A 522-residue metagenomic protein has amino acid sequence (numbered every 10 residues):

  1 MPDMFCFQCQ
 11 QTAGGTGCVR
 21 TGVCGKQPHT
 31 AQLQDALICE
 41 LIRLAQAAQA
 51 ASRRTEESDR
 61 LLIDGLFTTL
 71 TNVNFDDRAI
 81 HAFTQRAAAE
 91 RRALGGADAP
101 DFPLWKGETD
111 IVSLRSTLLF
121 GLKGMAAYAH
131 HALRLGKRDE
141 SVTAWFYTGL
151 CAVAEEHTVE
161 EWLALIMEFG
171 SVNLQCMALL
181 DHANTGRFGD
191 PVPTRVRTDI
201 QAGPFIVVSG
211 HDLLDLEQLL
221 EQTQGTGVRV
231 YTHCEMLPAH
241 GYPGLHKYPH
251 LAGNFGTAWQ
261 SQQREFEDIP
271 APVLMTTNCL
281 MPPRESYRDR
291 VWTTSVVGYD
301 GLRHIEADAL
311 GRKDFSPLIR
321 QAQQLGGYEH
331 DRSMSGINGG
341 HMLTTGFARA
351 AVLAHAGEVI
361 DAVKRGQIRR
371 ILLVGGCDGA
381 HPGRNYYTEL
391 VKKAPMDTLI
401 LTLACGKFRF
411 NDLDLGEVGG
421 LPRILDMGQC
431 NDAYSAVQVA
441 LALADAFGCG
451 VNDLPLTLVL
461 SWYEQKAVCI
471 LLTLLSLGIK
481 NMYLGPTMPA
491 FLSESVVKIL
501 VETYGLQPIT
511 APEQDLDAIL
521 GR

Functional and structural regions predicted by a protein language model:
P2-A13, C18-V19, K26-T30, E168-R522: Anaerobic metallocofactor- and corrinoid-dependent redox/one-carbon enzyme cores, especially those from methanogenesis
P2-D190, T194-G203, V207, G227 (+2 more regions): Long, compositionally biased, glycine/small-hydrophobic-enriched stretches that function as flexible linkers, tethers
